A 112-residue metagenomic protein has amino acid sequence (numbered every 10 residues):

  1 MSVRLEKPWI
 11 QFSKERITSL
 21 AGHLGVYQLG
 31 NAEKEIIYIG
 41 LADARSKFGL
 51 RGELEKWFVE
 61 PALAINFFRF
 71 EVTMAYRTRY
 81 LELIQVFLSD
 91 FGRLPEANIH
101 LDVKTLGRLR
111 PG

Functional and structural regions predicted by a protein language model:
M1-F48, E71-E82, V86, K104-G112: GIY-YIG nuclease catalytic motif and its immediate N-terminal context
G49-W57: Basic, amphipathic alpha-helical patches used to engage nucleic acids or provide basic targeting signals, exemplified
V59-L63, R79: Charge-biased low-complexity segments
N66-F70: Canonical phosphoinositide-binding patch of PH/PH-like domains
D90-L101: Coupling/hinge elements of helicase-like and P-loop NTPase modules
